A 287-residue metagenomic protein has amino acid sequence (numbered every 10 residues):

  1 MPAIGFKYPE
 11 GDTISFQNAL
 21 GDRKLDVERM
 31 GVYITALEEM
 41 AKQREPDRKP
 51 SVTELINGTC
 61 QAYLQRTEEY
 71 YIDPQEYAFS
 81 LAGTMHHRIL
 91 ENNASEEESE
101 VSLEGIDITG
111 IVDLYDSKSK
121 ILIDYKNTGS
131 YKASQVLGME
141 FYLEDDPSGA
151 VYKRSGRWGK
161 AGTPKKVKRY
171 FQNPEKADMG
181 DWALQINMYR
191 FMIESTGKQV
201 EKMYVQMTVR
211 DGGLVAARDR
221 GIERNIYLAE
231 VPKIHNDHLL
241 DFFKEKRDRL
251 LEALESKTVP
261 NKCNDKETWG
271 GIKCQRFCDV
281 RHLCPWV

Functional and structural regions predicted by a protein language model:
M1-L122, N127-P164, G180, E194 (+1 more regions): Metal-dependent nuclease catalytic cores that hydrolyze phosphodiester bonds in DNA/RNA, characterized by
E10, S15-A19, L25, D146-R169 (+2 more regions): Metal-dependent nuclease catalytic regions and adjoining charged, substrate-binding loops involved in nucleic-acid end
